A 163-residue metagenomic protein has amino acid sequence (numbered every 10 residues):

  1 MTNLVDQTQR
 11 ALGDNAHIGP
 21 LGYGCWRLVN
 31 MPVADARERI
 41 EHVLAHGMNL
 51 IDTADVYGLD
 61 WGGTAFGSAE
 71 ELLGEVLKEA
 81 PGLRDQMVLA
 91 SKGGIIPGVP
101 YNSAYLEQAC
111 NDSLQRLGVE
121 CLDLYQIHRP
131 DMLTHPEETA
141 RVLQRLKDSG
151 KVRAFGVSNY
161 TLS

Functional and structural regions predicted by a protein language model:
M1-M87, D148: N-terminal binding-site loop/beta-alpha segment at the start of enzyme catalytic domains that lines or forms
G22-W26, D52-A54, A90-K92, Y125-H128 (+1 more regions): A cross-family glycoside hydrolase active-site/sugar-binding cleft signature
E41, I95-S163: Glycine/proline-rich, positively charged, aromatic-decorated active-site loop/lid region on the catalytic face
V56-Y57, A80-S103, H128: Structural motif corresponding to the early beta-alpha repeats
